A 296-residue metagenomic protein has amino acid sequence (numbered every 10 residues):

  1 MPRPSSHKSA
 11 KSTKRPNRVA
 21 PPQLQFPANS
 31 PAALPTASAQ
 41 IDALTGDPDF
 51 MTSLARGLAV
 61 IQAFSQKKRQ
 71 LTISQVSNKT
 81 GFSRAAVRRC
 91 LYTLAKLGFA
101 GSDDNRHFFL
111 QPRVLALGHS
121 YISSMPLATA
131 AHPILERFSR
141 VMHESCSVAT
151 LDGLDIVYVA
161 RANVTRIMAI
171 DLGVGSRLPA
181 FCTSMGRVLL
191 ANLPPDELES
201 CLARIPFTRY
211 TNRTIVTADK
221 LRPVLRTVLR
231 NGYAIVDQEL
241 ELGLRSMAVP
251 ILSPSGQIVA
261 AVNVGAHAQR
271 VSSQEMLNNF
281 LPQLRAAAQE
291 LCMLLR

Functional and structural regions predicted by a protein language model:
P2, A260-R296: Juxtadomain coupling helices with adjacent low-complexity linkers
P2-S124, A128-T129, Q289, M293-L294: N-terminal helix-turn-helix
P2-S30, L34-Q40, I167-L240: Short, solvent-exposed recognition segments
K79, A130-V141, S147, T227 (+2 more regions): Amphipathic alpha-helical regulatory segments at dimerization interfaces that relay allosteric signals between sensory
F109-I205: Amphipathic alpha-helical effector-binding/dimerization core of metabolite-sensing transcriptional regulators
R245-V249: Short hydrophobic beta-strand micro-motif common in sensory/regulatory domains
I251-P254: Sensor-regulatory modules in signal-transduction proteins
